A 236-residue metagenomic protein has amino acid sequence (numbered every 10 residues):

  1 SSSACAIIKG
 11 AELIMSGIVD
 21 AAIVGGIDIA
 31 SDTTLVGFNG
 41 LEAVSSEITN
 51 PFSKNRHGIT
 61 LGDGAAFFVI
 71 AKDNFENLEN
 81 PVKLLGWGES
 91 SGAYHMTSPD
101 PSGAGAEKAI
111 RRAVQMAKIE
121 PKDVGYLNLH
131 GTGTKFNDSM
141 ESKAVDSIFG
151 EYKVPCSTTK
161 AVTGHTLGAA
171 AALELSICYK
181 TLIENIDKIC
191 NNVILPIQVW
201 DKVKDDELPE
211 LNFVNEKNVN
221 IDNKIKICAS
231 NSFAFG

Functional and structural regions predicted by a protein language model:
S1, I27-D32, P121-S139, K153: Conserved beta-ketoacyl condensing-enzyme motif
A4-F75, A170-G236: Conserved beta-strand-centric core segments of catalytic alpha/beta enzyme folds
A6, A109-A117, A144, I148 (+1 more regions): Stable alpha-helical structural segments in soluble proteins, enriched in small hydrophobic residues
T33-E47, P81-K83, S139-C156, N215-V219: Acidic-glycine-rich active-site phosphate/pyrophosphate-binding loop
V44, I48-A117, Y126: Condensing-enzyme catalytic core mediating Claisen C-C bond formation in acyl metabolism
N80-K83, I119-D123, P155, I189-Q198: Flexible, glycine/charged-enriched surface loops at secondary-structure junctions
Y94-S102, T132-F149, T166-L173: Short glycine/threonine-rich loop-to-helix capping motif typified by GTGT followed within a few residues by an Asp-Pro
T134, V162-G168, S232-G236: Glycine-rich phosphate/pyrophosphate-binding beta-alpha loops
